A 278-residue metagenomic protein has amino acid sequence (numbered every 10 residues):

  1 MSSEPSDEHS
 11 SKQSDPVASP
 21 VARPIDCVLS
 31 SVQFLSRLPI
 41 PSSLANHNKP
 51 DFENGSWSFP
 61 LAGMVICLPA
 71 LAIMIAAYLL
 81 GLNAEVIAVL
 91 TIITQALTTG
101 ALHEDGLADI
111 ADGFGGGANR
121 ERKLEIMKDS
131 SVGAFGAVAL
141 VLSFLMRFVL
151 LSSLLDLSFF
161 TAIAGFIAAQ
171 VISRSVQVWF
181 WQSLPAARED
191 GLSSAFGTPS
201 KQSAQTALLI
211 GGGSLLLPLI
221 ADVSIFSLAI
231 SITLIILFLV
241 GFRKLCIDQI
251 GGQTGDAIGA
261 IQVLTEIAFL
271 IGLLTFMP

Functional and structural regions predicted by a protein language model:
S2-G100, F114, N119-R122, D129-Q253 (+1 more regions): Hydrophobic alpha-helical transmembrane segments
D105, E125: Glycine/small-residue-rich loop that forms an oxyanion/phosphate-binding "nest" at active or ligand-binding sites
